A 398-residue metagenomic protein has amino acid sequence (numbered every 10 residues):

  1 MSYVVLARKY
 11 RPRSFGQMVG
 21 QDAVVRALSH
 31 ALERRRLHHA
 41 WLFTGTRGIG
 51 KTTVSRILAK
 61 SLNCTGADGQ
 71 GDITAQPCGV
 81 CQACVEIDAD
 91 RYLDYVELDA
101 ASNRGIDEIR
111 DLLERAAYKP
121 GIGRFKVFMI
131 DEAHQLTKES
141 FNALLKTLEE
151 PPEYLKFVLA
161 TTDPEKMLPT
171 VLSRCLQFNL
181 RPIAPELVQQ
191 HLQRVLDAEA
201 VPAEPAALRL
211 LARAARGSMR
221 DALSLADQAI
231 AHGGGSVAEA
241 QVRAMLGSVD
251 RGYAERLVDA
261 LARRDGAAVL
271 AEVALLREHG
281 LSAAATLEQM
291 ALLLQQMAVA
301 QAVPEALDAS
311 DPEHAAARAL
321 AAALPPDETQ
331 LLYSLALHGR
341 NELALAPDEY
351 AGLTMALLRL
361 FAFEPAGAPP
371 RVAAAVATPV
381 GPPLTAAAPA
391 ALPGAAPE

Functional and structural regions predicted by a protein language model:
M1-Q177: P-loop/Walker A NTP-binding region and its immediately flanking N-terminal helices in P-loop NTPase folds
S55, Q82-L93, E108-E114, G121-R124 (+5 more regions): Extended, largely alpha-helical regulatory/partner-binding modules appended to the mid-to-C-terminal parts
D68-Q70, V380, P393: Feature targets compositionally biased, intrinsically disordered low-complexity regions with long contiguous runs
P383-E398: Long, low-complexity intrinsically disordered linkers/tails
